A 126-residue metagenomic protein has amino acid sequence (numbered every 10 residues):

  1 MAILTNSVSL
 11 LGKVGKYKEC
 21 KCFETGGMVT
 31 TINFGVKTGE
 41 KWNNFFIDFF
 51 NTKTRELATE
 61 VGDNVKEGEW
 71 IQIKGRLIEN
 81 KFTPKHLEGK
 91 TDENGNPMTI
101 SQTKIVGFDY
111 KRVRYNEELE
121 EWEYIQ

Functional and structural regions predicted by a protein language model:
M1-Q126: Single-stranded nucleic acid-binding surfaces, predominantly the OB-fold ssDNA-binding core
